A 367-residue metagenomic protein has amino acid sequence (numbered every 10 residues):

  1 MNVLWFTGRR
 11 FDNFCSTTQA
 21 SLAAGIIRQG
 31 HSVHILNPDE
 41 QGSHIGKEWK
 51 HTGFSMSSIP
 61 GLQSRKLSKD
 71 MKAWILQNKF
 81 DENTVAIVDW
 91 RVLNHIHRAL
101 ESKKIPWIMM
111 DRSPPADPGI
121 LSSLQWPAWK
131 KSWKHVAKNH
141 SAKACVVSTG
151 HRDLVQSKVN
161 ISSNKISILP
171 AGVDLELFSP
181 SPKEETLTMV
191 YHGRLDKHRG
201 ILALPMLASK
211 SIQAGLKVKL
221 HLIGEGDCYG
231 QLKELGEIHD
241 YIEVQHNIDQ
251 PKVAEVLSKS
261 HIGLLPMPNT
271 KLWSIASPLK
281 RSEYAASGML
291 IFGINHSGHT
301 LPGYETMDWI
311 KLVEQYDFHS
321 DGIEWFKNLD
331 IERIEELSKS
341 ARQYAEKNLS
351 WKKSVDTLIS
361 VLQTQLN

Functional and structural regions predicted by a protein language model:
L4, C145, P182-A208, H221 (+1 more regions): Conserved donor-binding/catalytic core segment of Leloir-type glycosyltransferases
F11-T17, R199, P251-V253, L265-E283 (+1 more regions): Nucleotide-sugar-dependent
L76, M109, P115, L124-V147: Membrane-proximal helix-turn-helix segments that form the acceptor-binding/catalytic region of lipid-linked
I87-L93, D111-R112: Short His-centered aromatic/hydrophobic patch
G150, G172: Carbohydrate-associated surface elements
G230-L257: Nucleotide-activated donor-binding/catalytic signature segment of Leloir-type glycosyltransferases, i.e., the conserved
T300-W325: Change "using UDP/GDP/dTDP sugars" to "using nucleotide sugars
D317-E324, D330-Q363: A charged, aromatic-enriched C-terminal amphipathic alpha-helix characteristic of glycosyltransferases across folds
